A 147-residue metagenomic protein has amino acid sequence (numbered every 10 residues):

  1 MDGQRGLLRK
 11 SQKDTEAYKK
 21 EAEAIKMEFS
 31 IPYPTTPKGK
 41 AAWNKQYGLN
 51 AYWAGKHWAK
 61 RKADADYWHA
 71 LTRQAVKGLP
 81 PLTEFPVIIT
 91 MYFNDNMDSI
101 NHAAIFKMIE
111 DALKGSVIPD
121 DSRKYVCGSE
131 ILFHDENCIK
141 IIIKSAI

Functional and structural regions predicted by a protein language model:
M1-I147: Catalytic phosphate/metal-binding cores of nucleic-acid and nucleotide-processing enzymes, i.e., regions that mediate
